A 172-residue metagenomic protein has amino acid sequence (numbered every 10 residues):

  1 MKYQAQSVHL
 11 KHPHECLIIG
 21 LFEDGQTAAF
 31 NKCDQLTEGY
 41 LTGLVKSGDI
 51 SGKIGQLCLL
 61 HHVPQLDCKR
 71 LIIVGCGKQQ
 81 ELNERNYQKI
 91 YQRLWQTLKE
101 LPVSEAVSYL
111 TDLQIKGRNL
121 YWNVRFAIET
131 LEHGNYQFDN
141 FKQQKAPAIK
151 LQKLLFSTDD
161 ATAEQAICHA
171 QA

Functional and structural regions predicted by a protein language model:
M1-A172: Glycine-/small-residue-enriched capping loops at alpha/beta junctions
